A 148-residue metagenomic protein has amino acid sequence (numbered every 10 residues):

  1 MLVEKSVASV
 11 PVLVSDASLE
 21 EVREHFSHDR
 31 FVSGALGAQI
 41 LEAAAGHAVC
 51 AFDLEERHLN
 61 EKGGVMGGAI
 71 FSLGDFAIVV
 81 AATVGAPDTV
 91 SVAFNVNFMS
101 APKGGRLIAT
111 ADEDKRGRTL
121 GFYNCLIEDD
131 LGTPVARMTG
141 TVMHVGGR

Functional and structural regions predicted by a protein language model:
M1-R148: Terminal targeting signals and extreme-terminal segments of soluble enzymes
